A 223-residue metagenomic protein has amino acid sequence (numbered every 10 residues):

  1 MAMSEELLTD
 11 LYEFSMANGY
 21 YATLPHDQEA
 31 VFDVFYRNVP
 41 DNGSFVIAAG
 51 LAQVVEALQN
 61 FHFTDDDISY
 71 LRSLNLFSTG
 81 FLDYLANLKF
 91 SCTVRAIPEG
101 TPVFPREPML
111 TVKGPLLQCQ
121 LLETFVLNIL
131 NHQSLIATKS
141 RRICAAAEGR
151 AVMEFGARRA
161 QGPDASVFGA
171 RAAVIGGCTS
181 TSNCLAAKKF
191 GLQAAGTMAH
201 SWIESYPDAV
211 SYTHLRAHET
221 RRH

Functional and structural regions predicted by a protein language model:
M1-L215: Ordered alpha/beta subdomains of enzyme catalytic regions
H214-H223: Single conserved hydrophobic/aromatic residue that forms the stacking wall/gate of nucleotide- or nucleobase-binding
